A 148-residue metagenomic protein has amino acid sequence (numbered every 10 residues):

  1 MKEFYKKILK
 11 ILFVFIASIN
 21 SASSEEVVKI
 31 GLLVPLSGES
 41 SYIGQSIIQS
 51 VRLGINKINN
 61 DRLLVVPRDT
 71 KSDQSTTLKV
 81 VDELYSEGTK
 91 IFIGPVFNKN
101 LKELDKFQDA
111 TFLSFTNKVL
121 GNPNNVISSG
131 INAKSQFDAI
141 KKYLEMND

Functional and structural regions predicted by a protein language model:
E3-V14: Sec-dependent signal peptide recognition, specifically the positively charged N-region followed immediately by
F13-A22: Hydrophobic h-region of N-terminal signal peptides that target proteins for export in Gram-negative bacteria
V28, R62-L63, Y85, I127: Extended repeat-based interaction scaffolds and adjacent low-complexity, acidic/S/T/P-biased segments that form broad
G31-Q49, R68-T70: Extracytoplasmic "Venus flytrap"
Y42-N59, T76, Q136-A139: Short, solvent-exposed amphipathic alpha-helices that sit in or adjacent to ligand/effector-binding or catalytic
V65-T76, V80, G130-I131: Short beta->alpha junction loops
Q74-K90, K142-M146: Short, well-structured alpha-helical segments in soluble
I91-D148: Extracytoplasmic ligand/sensor domains, especially the bilobed periplasmic-binding protein
